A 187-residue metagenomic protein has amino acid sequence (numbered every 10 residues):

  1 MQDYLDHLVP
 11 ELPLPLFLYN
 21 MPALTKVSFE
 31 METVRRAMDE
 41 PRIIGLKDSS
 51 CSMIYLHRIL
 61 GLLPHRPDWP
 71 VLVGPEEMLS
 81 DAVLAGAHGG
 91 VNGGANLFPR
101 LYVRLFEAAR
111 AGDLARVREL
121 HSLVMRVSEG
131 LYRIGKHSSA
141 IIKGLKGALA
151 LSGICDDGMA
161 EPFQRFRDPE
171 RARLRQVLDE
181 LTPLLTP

Functional and structural regions predicted by a protein language model:
M1, K26, I141: Conserved donor sugar-nucleotide recognition element shared by glycan-biosynthetic enzymes
H7-L14, P22-S128: Catalytic alpha/beta core domains of metabolic enzymes, predominantly
A87, F98-P187: C-terminal alpha-helical cap/extension of soluble enzyme domains
